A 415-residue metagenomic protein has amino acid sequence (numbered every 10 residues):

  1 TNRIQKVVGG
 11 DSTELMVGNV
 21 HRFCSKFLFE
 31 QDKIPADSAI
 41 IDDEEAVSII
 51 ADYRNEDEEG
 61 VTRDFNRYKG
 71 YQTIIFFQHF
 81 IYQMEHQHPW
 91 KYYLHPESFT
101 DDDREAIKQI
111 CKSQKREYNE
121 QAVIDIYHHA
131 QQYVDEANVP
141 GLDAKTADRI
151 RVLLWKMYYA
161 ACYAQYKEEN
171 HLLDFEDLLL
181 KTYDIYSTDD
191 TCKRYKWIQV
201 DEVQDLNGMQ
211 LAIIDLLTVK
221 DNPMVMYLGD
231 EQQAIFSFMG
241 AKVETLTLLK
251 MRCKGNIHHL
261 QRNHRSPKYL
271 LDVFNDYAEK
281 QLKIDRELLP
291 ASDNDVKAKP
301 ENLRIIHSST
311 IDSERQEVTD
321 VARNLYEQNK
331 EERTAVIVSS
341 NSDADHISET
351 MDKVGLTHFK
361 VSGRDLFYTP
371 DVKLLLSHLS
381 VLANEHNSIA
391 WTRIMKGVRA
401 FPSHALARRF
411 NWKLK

Functional and structural regions predicted by a protein language model:
N2-D103, T247: Conserved P-loop NTPase-based nucleic-acid remodeling module centered on helicase motor cores
D11-E14, K220-M224, D230-Q232, R252-I257 (+2 more regions): Short glycine-/polar-rich loops that comprise or flank the Walker A/P-loop and associated switch/sensor motifs
M16, D42-A46, G141, K145-L248 (+1 more regions): Conserved helicase NTPase motor core
R22, R252, E327-K415: ATPase/helicase motor core of nucleic-acid motors
V47-E58, P290-P300, S388-K413: Extended, charge-rich low-complexity interaction segments
E58-T62, F76-L153, Y158: Conserved ATP-driven helicase/translocase motor core recognized via long, highly charged RecA-like/P-loop NTPase domain
K254-N256, R262-T357, A383-N384: Helicase P-loop NTPase motor core
